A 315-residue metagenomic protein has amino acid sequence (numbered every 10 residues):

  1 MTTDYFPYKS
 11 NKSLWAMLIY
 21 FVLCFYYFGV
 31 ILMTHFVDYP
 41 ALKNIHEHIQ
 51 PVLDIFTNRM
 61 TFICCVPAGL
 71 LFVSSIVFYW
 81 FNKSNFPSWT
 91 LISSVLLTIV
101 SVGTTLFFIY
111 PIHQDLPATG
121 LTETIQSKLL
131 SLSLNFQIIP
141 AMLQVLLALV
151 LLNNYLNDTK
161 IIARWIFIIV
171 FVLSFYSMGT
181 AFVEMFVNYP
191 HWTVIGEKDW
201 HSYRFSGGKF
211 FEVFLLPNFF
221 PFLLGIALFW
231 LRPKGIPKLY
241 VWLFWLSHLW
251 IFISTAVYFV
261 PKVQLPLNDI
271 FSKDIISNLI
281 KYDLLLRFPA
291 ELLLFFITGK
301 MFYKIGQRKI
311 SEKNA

Functional and structural regions predicted by a protein language model:
T2-Y5, G306-A315: Short, charged juxtamembrane terminal tails flanking transmembrane helices
F6, S10-A16, Y20-L70, P111-L130 (+2 more regions): Interfacial loop at the N-terminal end of multi-pass membrane proteins
K9-F25, S74, K83-V100, K160-F175 (+1 more regions): Interfacial segments of alpha-helical transmembrane regions
S10, H46, N82-K83, T105 (+4 more regions): Short helix-capping/hinge motifs at transmembrane helix termini and TM-loop junctions
G29-L32, I55-F78, V102, L106 (+6 more regions): Core segments of alpha-helical transmembrane spans in multipass integral membrane proteins
V77-K83, L152-D158, A227-G235, K300-Q307: Structural signal for the C-terminal ends of transmembrane alpha-helices and the immediately following loop
I92-P117, F244-L267: Hydrophobic alpha-helical transmembrane segments of integral membrane proteins
P117-A148, N268-K300, Q307-I310: Alpha-helical transmembrane segments of multi-pass integral membrane proteins, characterized by long hydrophobic
